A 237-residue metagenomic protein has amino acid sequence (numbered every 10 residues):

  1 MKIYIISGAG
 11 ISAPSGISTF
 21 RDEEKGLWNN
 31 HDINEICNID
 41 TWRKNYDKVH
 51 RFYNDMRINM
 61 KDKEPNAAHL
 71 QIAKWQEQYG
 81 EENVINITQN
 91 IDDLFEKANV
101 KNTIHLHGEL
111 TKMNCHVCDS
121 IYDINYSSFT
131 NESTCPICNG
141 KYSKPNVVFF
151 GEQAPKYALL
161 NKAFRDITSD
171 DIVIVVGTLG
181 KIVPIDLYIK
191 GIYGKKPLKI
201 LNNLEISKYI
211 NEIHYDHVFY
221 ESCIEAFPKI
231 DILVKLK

Functional and structural regions predicted by a protein language model:
M1-K237: Conserved catalytic core of sirtuin-type NAD+-dependent deacylases
